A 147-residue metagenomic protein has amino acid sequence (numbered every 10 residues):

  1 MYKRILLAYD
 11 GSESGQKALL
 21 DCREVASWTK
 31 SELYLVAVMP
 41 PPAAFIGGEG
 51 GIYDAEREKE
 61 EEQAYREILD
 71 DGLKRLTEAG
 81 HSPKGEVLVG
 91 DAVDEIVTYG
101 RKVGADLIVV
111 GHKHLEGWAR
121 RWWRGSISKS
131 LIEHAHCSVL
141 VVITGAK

Functional and structural regions predicted by a protein language model:
M1-I52: Small/aliphatic-rich secondary-structure junction motif
M1-K17, L107, E133-K147: Intrinsically disordered or low-complexity boundary/linker segments at protein termini and domain junctions
Y34, K84, L140: Conserved beta-strand positions in the Rossmann-like core of class I SAM-dependent methyltransferases
M39-P41, K113, G145: Residues in the short beta-alpha loop(s) of Rossmann-like NAD(P)-binding domains
Y53-E67: A short acidic, glycine-rich active-site loop that binds or catalyzes chemistry on phosphate/adenosine moieties
K74-I108, A146-K147: Structural beta-alpha unit
V110-E133: Glycine-rich, Arg-bearing micro-motifs that act as flexible, cationic patches
